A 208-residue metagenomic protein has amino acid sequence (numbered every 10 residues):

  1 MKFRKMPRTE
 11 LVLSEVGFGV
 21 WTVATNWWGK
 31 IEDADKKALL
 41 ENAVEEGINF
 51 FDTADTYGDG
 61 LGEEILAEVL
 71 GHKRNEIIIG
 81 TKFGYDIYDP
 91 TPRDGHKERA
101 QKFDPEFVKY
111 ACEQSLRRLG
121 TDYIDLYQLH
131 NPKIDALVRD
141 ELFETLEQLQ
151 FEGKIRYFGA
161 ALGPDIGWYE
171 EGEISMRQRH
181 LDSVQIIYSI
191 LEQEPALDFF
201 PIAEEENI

Functional and structural regions predicted by a protein language model:
M1-I78: N-terminal binding-site loop/beta-alpha segment at the start of enzyme catalytic domains that lines or forms
L13-G17, N49-F50, E76-K82, Y123-Q128 (+3 more regions): Structural preference for beta-strand elements that scaffold enzyme active sites
W21-V23, A54-T56, K82-D86, L129-P132 (+2 more regions): Active-site beta-loop-alpha junctions enriched in small/polar residues
T22-A34, D94-K109, N131, D135 (+1 more regions): Active-site mouth loops of central-metabolism enzymes
K36, L40, V108, C112 (+2 more regions): Aromatic/hydrophobic pocket-lining residues that form the small-molecule binding cavity in soluble enzyme cores
L40, E63, A67, C112-L116 (+3 more regions): Generic structural signal for well-ordered alpha-helices, preferentially at hydrophobic/aromatic core positions
L116-D135: Active-site groove signature of glycoside hydrolases
P132-I208: Beta/alpha (TIM)-barrel catalytic core signal, keyed to glycine-rich beta->alpha loops juxtaposed to Asp/Glu that bind
